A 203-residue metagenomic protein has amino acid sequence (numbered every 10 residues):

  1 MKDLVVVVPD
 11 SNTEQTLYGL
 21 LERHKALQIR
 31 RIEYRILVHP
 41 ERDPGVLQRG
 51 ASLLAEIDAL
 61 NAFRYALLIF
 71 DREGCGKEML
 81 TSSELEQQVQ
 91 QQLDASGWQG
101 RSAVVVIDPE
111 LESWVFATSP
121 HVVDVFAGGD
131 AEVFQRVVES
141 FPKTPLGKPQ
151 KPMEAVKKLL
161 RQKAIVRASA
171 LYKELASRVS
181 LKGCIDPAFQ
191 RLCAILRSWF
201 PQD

Functional and structural regions predicted by a protein language model:
M1-D3, E14-P40, G50-D203: C-terminal accessory helical subdomains adjacent to catalytic cores in phosphodiester- and nucleotide-handling enzymes
V6: Conserved SAM-binding loop
P9-D10: Helix N-cap/beta->alpha junction signal
